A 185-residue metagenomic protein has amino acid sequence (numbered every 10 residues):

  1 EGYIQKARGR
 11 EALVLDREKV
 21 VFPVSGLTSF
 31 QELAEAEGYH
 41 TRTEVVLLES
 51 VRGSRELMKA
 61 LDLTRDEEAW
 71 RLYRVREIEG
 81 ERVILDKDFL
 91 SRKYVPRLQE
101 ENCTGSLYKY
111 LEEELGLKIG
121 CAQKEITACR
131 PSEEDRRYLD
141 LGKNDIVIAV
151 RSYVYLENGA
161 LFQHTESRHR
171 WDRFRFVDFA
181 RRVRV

Functional and structural regions predicted by a protein language model:
E1-E68, K87, V95-C121, R175-V185: HTH-adjacent hinge/linker in prokaryotic transcriptional regulators
Q5-A7, R76, Y155: Short glycine- and Lys/Arg-enriched binding-loop motifs that mark or flank ligand-binding interfaces
L13, E44, R71, E125-T127 (+1 more regions): Residues located in well-ordered beta-strands
V45, R71-L72, L85, A149-V150 (+1 more regions): Hydrophobic residues on conserved beta-strands that form the core of alpha/beta folds
L48-S50, V75, Y153: Residue-level recognition of beta-strand microenvironments
K59-D66, I78-E81, K93-Y94, E100-E101 (+1 more regions): C-terminal regulatory/effector modules of DNA-binding transcriptional regulators
R71-E79, D86-P96: Anionic-ligand binding region
